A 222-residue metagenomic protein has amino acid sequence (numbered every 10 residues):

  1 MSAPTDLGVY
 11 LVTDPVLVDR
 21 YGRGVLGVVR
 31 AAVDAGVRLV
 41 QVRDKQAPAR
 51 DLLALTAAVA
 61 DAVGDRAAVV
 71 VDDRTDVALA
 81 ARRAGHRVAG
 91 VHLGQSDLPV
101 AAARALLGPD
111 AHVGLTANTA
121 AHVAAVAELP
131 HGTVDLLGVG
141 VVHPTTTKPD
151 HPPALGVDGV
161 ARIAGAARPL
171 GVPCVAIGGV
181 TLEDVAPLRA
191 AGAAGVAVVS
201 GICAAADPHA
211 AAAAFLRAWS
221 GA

Functional and structural regions predicted by a protein language model:
M1-L93, L106-D135, D158, R162-C174 (+3 more regions): Conserved N-terminal beta1-alpha1 strand-loop-helix module at the mouth
V42, H143-D150: A short acidic, helix-capping loop that chelates divalent metal ions and anchors anionic groups
A80, V100-A102, V123-A125, T145-K148: Short acidic/glycine-rich loop or secondary-structure boundary segments that cap or lie
D135-H143: Non-cysteine beta-strand/loop elements that form the S-adenosyl-L-methionine
P153-V157: Short, conserved loop/turn and helix-capping segments at secondary-structure boundaries that abut family-defining
A191-A197: Internal alpha/beta core interface subdomains
